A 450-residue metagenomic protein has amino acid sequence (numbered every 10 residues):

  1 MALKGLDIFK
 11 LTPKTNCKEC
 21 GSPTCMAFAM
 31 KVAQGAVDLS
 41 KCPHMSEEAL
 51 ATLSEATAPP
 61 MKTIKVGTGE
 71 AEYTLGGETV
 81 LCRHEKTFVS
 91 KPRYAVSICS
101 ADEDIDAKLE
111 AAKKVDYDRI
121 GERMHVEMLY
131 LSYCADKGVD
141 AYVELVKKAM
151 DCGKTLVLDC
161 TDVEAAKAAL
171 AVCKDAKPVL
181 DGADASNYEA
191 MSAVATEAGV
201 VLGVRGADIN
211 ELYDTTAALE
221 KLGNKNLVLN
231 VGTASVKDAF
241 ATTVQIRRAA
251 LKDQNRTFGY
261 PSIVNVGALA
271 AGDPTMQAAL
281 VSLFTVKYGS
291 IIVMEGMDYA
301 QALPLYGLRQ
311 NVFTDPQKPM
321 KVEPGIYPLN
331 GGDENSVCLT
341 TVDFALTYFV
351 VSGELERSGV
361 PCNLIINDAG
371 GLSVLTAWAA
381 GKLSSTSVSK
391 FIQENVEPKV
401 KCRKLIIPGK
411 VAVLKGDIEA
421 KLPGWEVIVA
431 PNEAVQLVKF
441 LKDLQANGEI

Functional and structural regions predicted by a protein language model:
A2-K14, E47-A112, P324-G331: N-terminal amphipathic alpha-helix/helix-capping segment at the start of soluble metabolic enzymes
G5, S22-M26, L39, Y348 (+1 more regions): Alpha-helix initiation and N-capping motif
P13-K31, S40-H44: Local cysteine-cluster metal-coordination motifs and their immediate loop/turn environment, predominantly Fe-S cluster
Q34, R93-P398, C402-K410, G416-I418 (+2 more regions): Conserved mixed alpha/beta catalytic, RNA-binding, or beta-rich assembly cores of soluble enzyme, regulatory
H44-A49, K174-D175: Terminal amphipathic helices with adjacent charged low-complexity linkers/tails
